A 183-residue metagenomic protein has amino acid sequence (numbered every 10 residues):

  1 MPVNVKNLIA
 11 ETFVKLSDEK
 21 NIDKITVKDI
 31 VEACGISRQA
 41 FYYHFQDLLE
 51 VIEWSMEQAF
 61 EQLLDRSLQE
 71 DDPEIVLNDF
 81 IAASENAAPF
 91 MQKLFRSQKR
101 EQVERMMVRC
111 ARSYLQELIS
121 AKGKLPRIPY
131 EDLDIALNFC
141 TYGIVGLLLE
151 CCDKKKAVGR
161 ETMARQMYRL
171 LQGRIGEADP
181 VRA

Functional and structural regions predicted by a protein language model:
V3-V14, D18, D23-V27, E32-G35 (+3 more regions): An amphipathic alpha-helix adjacent to DNA-recognition modules
K20, R127-I128: Cytosolic nucleotide-binding catalytic cores of signal-transduction proteins
I25-T26, Q92-L94, V103: Short, hydrophobic secondary-structure boundary micro-motifs
A40, F90: Residues in the helix-turn-helix
S67, M91-L94, K122, C151-K155 (+1 more regions): Secondary-structure edge/capping motif, primarily at the C-terminal ends of alpha-helices and the immediately following
E74-P89, N138, G146, E161: Amphipathic alpha-helical segments that line or abut small-molecule/effector binding pockets and mediate allosteric
D79, R100-L125, E131-G146, G176: Amphipathic alpha-helical packing segments from all-alpha helical-bundle domains
E150-A183: C-terminal peripheral helix-coil segments that are non-catalytic and often amphipathic
